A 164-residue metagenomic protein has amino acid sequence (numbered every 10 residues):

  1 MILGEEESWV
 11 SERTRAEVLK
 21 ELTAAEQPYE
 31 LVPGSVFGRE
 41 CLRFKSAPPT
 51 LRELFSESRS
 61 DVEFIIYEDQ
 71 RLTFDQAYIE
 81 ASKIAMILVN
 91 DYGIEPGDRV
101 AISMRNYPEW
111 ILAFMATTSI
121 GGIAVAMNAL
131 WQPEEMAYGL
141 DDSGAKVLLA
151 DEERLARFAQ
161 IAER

Functional and structural regions predicted by a protein language model:
M1-A47: Flexible, non-catalytic linker and terminal segments flanking ANL/adenylate-forming cores
I2-K20, S119-R164: Structural core segment of the AMP-binding/adenylate-forming
T23, L54-D61: Flexible acidic/glycine-rich loop/turn elements at helix↔coil and beta-strand↔loop transitions within catalytic cores
E26, P33-S35, S46-P48, Q76 (+3 more regions): Solvent-exposed, flexible loop/coil residues
P28-Y29, R52-L54, A159-Q160: Intrinsically disordered, low-complexity boundary segments flanking structured domains
F37, S60, G122-V125: Residue-level signal for pocket-adjacent positions within structured domains
L42-A47, R52, D61-M115, Q132-Y138: Conserved AMP-binding/adenylate-forming core of the ANL superfamily
E57-S58, D91, D142, R164: Alpha-helix C-cap/termination motif
